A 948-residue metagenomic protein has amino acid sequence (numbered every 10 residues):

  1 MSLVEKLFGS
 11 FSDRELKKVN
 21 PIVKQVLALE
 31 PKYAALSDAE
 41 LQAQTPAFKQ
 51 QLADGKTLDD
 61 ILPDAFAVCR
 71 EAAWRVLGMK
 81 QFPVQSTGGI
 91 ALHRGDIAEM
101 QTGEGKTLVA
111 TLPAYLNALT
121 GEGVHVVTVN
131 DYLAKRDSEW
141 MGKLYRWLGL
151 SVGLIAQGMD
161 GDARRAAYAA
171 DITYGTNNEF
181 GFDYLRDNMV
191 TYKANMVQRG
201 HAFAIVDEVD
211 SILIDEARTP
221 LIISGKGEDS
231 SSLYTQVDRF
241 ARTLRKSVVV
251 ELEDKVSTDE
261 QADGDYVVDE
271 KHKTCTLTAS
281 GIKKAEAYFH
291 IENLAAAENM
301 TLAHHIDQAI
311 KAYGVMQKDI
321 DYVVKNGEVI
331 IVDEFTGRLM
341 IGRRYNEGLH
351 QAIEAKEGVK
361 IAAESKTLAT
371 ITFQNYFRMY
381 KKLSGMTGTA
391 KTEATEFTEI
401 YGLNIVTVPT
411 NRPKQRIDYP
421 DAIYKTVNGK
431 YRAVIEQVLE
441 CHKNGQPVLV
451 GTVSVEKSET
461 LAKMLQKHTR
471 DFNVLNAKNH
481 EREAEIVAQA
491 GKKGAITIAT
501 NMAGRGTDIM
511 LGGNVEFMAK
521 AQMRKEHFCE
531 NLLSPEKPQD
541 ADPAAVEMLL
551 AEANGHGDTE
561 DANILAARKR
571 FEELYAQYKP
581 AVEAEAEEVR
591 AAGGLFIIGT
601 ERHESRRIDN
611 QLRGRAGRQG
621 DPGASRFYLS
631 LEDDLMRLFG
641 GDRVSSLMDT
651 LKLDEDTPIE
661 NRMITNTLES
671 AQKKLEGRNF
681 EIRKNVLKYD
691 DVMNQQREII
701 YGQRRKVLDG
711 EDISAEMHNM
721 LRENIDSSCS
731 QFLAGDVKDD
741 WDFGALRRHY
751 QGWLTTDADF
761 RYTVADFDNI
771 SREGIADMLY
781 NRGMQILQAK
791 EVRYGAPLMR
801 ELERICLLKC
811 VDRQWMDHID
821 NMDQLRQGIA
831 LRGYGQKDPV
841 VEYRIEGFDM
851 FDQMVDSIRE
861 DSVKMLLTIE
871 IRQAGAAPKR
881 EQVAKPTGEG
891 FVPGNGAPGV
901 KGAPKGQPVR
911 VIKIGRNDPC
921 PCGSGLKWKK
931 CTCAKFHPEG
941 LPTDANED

Functional and structural regions predicted by a protein language model:
M1-S630, D634-L647, K652, G702 (+2 more regions): Conserved P-loop NTPase motor core
Y33, Y322-I330, T336-R343, R590 (+7 more regions): Extended, charged helical/alpha-beta scaffold domains that provide interaction surfaces
T219, V448, R505, W815 (+2 more regions): Glycine-centered loop/turn positions within well-structured domains that cap or flank conserved ligand/cofactor-binding
G445-S458, D709-G710, K738, V764-D768 (+1 more regions): Short, Lys/Glu-rich amphipathic helical modules
V450, I498, W815, F851 (+2 more regions): Hydrophobic, well-ordered secondary-structure elements that form the walls of internal hydrophobic environments
R910-K929, C933, G940: Short Cys/His-rich zinc-binding micro-motifs
